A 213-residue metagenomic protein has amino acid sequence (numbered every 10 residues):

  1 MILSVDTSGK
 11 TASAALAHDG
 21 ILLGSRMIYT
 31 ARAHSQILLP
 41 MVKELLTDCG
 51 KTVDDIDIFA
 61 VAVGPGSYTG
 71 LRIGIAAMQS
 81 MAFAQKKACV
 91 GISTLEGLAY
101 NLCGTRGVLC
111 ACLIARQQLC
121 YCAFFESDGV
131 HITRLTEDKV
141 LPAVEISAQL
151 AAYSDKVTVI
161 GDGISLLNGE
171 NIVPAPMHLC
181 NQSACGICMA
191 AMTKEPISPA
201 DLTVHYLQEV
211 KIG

Functional and structural regions predicted by a protein language model:
M1-V63, V140, N181: N-terminal beta-alpha supersecondary unit
A12, Q118-C120, L202: Change "...and in nucleic-acid phosphodiester-cleaving endonucleases..." to "...and in nucleic-acid processing enzymes
I21, T30-A33, A88-N181, Y206 (+1 more regions): Surface "functional belts" at beta-alpha junctions
L45-D48, A84, A191-E195: Change "in soluble alpha/beta enzymes" to "in soluble alpha/beta proteins
A60-C89, T94: DPxDG-like acidic metal-binding loop motif
H178-T193: Short, flexible loop segments at boundaries between secondary-structure elements
I197-A200: A short alpha-helix-loop-beta-strand transition element characteristic of N-terminal alpha/beta dinucleotide-binding
